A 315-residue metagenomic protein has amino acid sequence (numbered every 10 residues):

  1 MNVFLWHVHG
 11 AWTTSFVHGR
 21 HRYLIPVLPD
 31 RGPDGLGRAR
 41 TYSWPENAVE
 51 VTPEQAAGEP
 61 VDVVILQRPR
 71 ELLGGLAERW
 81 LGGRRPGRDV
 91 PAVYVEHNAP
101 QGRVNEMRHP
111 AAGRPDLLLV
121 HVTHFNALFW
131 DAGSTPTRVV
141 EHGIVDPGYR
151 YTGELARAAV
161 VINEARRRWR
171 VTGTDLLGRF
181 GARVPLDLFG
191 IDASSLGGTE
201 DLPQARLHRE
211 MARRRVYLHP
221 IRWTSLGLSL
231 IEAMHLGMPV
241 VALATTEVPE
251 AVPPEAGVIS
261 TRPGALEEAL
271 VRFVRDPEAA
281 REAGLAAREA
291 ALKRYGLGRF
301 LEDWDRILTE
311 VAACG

Functional and structural regions predicted by a protein language model:
H9-W12, L24-D116, F125: Extended catalytic core of nucleotide-activated donor transferases of GT-like folds
F129-A132, G143-L207: Conserved catalytic-core segment of nucleotide-activated headgroup transferases in glycan assembly
H208, I231-H235, T246-E250: Short alpha-helical segment that forms part of, or immediately flanks, the ligand-binding pocket in carbohydrate-active
Y217-L218: A short hydrophobic beta-strand element within the catalytic core of glycosyltransferases that build diverse glycans
R222: Aromatic "clamp/platform" in nucleotide-sugar-dependent glycosyltransferases that forms part of the donor/acceptor
P239-A242: Short hydrophobic beta-strand element within catalytic cores of glycosyltransferases and related nucleotide-activated
P254-G264, R272-E278: Conserved acidic donor-binding segment of nucleotide-sugar-dependent glycosyltransferases
R275-T309, A313-G315: A charged, aromatic-enriched C-terminal amphipathic alpha-helix characteristic of glycosyltransferases across folds
